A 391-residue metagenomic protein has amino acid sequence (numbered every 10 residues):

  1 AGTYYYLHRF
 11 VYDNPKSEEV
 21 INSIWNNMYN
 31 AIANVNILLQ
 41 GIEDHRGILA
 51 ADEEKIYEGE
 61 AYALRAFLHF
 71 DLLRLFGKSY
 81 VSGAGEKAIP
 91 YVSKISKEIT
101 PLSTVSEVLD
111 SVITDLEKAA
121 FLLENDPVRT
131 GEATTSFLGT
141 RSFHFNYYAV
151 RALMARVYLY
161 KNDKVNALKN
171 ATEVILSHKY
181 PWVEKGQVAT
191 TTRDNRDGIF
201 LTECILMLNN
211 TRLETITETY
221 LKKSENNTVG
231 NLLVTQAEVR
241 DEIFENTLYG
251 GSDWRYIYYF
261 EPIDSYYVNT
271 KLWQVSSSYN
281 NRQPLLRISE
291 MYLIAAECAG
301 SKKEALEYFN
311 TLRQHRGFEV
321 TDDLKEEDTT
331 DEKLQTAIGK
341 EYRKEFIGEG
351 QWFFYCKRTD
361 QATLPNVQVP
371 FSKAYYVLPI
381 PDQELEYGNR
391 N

Functional and structural regions predicted by a protein language model:
G2-F76, E98, L102-T104, L123 (+2 more regions): Conserved, well-structured interaction surfaces
L72, K161, G300-K302: Structural motif corresponding to the intra-repeat A-B loop/turn of tetratricopeptide repeats
H144, V165-I288, Q368-N391: Hydrophobic-face positions in mid-chain alpha helices that act as interaction patches
S278, R282, D328-N391: Long, intrinsically disordered, low-complexity segments
